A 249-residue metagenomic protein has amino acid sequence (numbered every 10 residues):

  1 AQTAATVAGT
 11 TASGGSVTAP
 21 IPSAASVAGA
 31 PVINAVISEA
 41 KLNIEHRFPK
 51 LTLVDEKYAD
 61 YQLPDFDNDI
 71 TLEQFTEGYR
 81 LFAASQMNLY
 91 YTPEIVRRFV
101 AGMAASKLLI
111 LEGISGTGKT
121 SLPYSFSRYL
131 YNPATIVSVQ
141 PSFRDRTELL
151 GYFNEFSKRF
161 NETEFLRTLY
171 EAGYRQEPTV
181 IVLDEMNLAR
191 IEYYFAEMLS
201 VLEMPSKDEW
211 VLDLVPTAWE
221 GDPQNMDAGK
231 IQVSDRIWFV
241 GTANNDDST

Functional and structural regions predicted by a protein language model:
A4, T11-S16: Acidic, low-complexity intrinsically disordered tails
V7, V17-T249: AAA+ P-loop NTPase catalytic core and its hallmark functional loops
